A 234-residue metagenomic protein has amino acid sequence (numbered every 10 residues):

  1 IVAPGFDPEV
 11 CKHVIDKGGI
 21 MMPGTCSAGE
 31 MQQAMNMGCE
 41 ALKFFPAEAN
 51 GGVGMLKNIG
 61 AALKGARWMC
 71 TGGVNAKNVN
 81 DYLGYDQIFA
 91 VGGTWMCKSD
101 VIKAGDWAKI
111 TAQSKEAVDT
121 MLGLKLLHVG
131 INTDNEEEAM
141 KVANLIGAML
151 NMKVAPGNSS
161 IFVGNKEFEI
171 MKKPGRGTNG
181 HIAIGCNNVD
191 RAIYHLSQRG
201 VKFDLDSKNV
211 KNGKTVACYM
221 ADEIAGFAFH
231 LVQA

Functional and structural regions predicted by a protein language model:
I1-D7, G19-M31, E40-E48, M69-C70 (+1 more regions): Catalytic beta/alpha-barrel core
G5-V10, K43-V53, Q87-I110: Glycine-rich phosphate-binding active-site loops on the catalytic face of alpha/beta enzymes
V14-G18, D100-L122: C-terminal helical cap(s) of enzyme catalytic domains, especially alpha/beta-barrels
G29-M37, V74-A90: Catalytic cores of alpha/beta
L42, Y82, A117: Conserved, mostly hydrophobic/aromatic
V118-A143, G177-I184: N-terminal beta-strand motif that seeds the catalytic metal site of vicinal oxygen chelate
G130-F168, R191, S197-Q198, N209-V216: Core segments of cupin and vicinal oxygen chelate
K166-K172, S197-A234: Vicinal oxygen chelate
